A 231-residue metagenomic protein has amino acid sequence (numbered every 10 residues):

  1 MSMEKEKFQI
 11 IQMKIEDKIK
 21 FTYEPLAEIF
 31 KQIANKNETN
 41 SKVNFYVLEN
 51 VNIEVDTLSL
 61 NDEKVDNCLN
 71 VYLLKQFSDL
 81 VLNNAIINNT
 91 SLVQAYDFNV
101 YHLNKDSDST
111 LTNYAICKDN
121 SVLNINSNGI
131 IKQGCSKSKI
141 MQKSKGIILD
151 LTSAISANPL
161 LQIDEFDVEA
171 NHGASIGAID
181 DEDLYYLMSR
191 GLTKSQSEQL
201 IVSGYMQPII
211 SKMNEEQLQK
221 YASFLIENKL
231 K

Functional and structural regions predicted by a protein language model:
S2-Y185, S189-L192, P208, Q219-K231: Conserved beta-strand/loop scaffold segments within soluble protein domains that form the structured core and edges
V202-E215: Short arginine-rich
